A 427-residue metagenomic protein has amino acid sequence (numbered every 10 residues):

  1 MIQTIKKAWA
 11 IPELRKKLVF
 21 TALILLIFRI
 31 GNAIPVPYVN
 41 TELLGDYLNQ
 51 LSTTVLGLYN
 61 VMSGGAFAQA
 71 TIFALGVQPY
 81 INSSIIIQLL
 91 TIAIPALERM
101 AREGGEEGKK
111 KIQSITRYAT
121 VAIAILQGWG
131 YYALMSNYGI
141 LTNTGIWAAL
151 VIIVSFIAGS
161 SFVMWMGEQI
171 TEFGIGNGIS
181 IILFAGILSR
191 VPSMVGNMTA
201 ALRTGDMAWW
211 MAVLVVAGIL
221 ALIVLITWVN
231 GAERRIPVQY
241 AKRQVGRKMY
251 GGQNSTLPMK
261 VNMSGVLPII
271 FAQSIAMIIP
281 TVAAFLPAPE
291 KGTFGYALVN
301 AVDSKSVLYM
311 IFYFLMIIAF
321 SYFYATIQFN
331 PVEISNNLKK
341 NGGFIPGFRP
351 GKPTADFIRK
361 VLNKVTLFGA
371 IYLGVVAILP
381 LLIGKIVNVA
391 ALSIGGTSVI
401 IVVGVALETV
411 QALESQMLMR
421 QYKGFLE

Functional and structural regions predicted by a protein language model:
M1-E427: N-terminal cationic and glycine-rich segments that engage phosphates or anionic surfaces
